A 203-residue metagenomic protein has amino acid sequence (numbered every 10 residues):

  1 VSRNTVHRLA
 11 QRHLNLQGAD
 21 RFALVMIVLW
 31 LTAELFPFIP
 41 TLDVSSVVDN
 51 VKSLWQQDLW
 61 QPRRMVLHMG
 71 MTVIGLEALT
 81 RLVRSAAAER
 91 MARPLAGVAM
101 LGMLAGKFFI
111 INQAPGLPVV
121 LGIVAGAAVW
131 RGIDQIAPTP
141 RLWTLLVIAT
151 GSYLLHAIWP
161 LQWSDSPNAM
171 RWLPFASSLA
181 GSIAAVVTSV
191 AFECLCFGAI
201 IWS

Functional and structural regions predicted by a protein language model:
S2-S203: Bulky hydrophobic segments
